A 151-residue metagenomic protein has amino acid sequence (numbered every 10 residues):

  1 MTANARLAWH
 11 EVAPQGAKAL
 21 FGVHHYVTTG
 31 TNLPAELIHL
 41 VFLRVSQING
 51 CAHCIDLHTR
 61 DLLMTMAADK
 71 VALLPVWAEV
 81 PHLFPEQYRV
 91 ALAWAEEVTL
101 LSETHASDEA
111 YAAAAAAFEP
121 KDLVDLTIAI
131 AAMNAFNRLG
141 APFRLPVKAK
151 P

Functional and structural regions predicted by a protein language model:
M1-P151: Hydrophobic alpha-helical segments
